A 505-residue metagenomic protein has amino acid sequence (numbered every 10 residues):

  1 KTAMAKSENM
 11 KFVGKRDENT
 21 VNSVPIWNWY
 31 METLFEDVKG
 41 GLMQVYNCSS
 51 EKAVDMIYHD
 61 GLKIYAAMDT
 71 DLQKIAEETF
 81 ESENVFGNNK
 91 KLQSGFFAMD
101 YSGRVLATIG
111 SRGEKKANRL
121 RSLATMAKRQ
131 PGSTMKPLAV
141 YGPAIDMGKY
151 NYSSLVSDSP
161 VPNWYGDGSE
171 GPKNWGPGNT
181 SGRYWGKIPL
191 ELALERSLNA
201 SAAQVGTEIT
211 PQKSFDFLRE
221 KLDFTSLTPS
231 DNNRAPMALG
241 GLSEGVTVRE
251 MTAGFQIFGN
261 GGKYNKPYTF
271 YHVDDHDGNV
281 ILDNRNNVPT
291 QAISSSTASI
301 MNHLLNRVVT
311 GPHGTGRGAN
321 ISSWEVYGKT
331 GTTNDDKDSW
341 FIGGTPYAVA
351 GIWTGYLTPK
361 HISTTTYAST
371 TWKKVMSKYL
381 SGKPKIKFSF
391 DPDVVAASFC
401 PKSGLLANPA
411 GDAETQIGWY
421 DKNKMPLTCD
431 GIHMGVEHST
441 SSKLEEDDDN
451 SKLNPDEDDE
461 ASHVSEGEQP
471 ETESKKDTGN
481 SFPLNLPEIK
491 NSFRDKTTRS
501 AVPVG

Functional and structural regions predicted by a protein language model:
K1, Y30, L34, V38 (+13 more regions): Stable alpha-helical elements in mature extracytoplasmic
K1-A67, T225, P236-G240: Non-catalytic, structured segments within soluble enzyme domains
A5-F12, K39, M43, E77 (+13 more regions): Sec-exported extracytoplasmic/periplasmic mature domains
A66-F86, F96-A98, A107-T108, K115-A127 (+2 more regions): A penicillin-recognizing enzyme superfamily signal
A76, G103, Q130-D158, A193 (+4 more regions): Active-site SXXK
K149-S214, H276-R307: Conserved catalytic neighborhood of penicillin-recognizing serine enzymes
S169-G178, T210-A253: Mid-domain, small-residue-enriched loop/turn segments at the edges of structured enzyme/sensor domains
N284, A397, G411, Q416-K422 (+1 more regions): Intrinsically disordered, low-complexity repeat and linker tracts
